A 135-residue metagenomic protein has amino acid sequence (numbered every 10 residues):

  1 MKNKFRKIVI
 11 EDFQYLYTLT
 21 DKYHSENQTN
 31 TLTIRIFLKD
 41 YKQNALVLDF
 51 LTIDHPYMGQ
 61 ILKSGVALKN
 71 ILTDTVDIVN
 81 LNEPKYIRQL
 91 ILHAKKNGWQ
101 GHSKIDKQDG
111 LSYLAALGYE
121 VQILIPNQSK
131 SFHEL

Functional and structural regions predicted by a protein language model:
M1-V9, Q60-K63: Short acidic, Pro/Gly- and aromatic-enriched capping/linker segments at domain boundaries
N3, Y17-T18, T29, Y86: Short, well-structured alpha-helical interface segments that form or flank functional binding sites
F5, Q14, T31-T33: Broad gene-expression machinery/nucleic-acid interaction feature
F5-K7, D40, Q89: Alpha-helical interaction segments
I10-Y17: Short, isolated positions in well-ordered beta-strands
T18-S25, F50-H55: A short, sequence-level motif marking secondary-structure junctions
T20-N44: Short, surface-exposed, low-complexity cationic segments
N44-L135: Acidic, low-complexity intrinsically disordered segments
